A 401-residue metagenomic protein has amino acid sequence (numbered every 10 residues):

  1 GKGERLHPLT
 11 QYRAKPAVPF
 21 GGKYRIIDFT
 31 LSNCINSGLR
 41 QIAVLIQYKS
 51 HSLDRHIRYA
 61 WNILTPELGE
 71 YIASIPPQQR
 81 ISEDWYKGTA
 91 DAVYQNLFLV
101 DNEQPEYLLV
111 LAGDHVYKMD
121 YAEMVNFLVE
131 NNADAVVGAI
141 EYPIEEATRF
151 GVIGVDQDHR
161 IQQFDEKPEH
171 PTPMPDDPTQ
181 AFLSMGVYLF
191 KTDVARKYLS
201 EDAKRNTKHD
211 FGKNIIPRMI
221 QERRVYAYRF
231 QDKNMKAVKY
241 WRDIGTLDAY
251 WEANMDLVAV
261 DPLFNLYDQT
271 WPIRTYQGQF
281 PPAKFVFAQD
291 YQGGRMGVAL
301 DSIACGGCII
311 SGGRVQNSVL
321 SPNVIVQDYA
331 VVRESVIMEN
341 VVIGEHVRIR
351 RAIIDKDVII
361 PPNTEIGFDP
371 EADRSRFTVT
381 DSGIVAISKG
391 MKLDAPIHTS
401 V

Functional and structural regions predicted by a protein language model:
G1-V258, D373-G390, S400-V401: Unchanged
D193, E201-V401: Left-handed beta-helix
